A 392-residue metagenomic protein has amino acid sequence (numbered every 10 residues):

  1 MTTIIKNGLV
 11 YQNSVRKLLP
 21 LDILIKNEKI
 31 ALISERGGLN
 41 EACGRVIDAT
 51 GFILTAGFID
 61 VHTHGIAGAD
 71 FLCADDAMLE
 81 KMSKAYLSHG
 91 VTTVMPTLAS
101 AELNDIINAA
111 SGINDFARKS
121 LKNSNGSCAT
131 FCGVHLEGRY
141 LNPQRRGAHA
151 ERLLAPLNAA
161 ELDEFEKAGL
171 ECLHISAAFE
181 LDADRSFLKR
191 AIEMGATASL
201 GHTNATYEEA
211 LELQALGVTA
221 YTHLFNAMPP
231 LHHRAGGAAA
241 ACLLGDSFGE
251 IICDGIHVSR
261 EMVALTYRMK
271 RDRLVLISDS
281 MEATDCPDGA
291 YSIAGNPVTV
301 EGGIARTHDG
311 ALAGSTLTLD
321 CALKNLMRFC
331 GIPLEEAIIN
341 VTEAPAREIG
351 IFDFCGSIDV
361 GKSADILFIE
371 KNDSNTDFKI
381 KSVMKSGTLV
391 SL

Functional and structural regions predicted by a protein language model:
M1-N40, T388-L389: N-terminal metal-binding scaffold of metallo-dependent hydrolase/deaminase domains
T3-N7, N40-E80, K84-L87: Replace "His-x-His-based motif
H64, E80-G112, C128-N142, G169-E180 (+4 more regions): Divalent metal-dependent hydrolysis catalytic cores, especially in the metallo-beta-lactamase
K84-M95, P143-G169, E212-L224, A235-F248 (+1 more regions): Active-site gating loops and adjacent loop-to-helix segments of metal-dependent hydrolytic enzymes
L136, A191, Y221, L326 (+1 more regions): Conserved, mostly hydrophobic/aromatic
L162-C286: Active-site core of metal-dependent hydrolases
G237-I251, Y267-K362, I366-I369: His/Asp/Glu-enriched, well-ordered alpha-helical/loop segment that forms or immediately abuts the divalent-metal
R347, S357-L392: C-terminal cap of metal-dependent C-N hydrolases
